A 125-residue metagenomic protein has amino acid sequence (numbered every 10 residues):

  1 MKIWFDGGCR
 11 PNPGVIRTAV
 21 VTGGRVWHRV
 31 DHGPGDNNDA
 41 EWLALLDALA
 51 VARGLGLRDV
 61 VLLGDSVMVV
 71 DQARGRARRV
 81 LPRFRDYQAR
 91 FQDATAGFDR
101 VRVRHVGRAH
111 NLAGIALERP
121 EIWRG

Functional and structural regions predicted by a protein language model:
M1, W123-G125: Short intrinsically disordered terminal tails
M1-D39, A50-G54: RNase H-like nuclease fold core
G8-P13, L46-E118, R124: RNase H catalytic domain
P34-E41, V80, F84: Active-site beta-loop-alpha junctions of metal-dependent nucleic acid enzymes, especially the RNase H-like/DDE
